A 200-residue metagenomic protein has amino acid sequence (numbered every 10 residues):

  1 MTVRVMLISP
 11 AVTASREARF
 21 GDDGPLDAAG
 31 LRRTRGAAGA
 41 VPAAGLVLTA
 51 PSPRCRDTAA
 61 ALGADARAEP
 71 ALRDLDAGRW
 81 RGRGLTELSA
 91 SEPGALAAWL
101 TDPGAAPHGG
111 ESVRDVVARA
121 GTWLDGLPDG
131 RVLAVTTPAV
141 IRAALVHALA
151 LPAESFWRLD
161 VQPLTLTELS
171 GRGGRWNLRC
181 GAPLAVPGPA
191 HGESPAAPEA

Functional and structural regions predicted by a protein language model:
M1-R4, A77-E87, H147-A200: Acidic, low-complexity terminal tails and accessory targeting/binding regions of phosphate-metabolizing enzymes
T2-A64, G109: Active-site-proximal alpha-helix that buttresses catalytic centers in soluble enzyme cores
V5, G45, G130-A139: Generic beta-sheet signal
R35-G39, V117, G121-D129: Generic structural signal for well-ordered alpha-helical scaffold segments
P42-A71, A97, S170-A200: Conserved histidine-centered catalytic loops in small-molecule metabolism enzymes
T49-A50, A118, V135-T136: Short beta-strand scaffold positions
A61, A143, H147: Active-site signature of alpha/beta-hydrolase-fold catalytic machinery across serine- and Asp/Cys-nucleophile hydrolases
L62-R119, C180: Phosphate-handling substructures
